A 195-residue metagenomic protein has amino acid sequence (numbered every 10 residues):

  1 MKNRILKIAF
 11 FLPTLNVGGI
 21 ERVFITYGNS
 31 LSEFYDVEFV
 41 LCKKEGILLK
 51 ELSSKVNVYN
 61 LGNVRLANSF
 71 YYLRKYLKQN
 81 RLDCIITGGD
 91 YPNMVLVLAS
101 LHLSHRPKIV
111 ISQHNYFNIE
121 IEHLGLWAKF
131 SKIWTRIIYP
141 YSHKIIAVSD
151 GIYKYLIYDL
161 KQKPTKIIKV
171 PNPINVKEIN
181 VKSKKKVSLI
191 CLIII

Functional and structural regions predicted by a protein language model:
M1-I195: Membrane-interface segments of envelope glycosyltransferases acting on lipid-linked substrates or membrane lipids
